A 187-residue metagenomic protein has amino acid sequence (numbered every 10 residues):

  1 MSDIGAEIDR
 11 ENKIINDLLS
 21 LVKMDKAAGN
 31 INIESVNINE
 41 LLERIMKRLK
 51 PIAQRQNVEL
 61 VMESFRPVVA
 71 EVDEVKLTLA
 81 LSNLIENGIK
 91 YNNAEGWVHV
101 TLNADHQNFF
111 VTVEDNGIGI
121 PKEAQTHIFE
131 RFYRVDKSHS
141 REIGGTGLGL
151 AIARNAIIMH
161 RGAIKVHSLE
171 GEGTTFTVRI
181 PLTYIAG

Functional and structural regions predicted by a protein language model:
A6-E11: Short alpha-helical segment of the dimerization/phosphotransfer core of two-component systems
K26-I31, V69-V72: Conserved micro-motifs of the catalytic ATP-binding
N32-K47, N103: A conserved beta-strand-to-alpha-helix junction within the catalytic ATP-binding
N32-S35, Q54, E59-V68, H106: Conserved catalytic submotifs in the C-terminal HATPase_c
E95-Q107: Short beta-strand/loop element within the Bergerat-fold HATPase_c
I120-R134: Short conserved segment of the HATPase_c
R161-G162: Conserved glycine-rich
